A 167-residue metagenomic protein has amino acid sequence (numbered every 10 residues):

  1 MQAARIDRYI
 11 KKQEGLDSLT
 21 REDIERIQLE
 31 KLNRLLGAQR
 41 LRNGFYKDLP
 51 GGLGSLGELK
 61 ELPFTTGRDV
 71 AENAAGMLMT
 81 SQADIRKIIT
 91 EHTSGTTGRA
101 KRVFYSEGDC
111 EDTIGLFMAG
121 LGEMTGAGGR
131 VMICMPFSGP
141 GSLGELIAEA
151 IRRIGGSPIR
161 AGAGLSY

Functional and structural regions predicted by a protein language model:
M1-H92, G98-D112, A119: Nucleotide 5′-phosphate-binding alpha/beta core
L62-A71, E123, G141-A150: Short, charged low-complexity intrinsically disordered segments located at boundaries of structured domains
E107-G120, R130-Y167: AMP-binding/adenylate-forming
T125-G129: Short helix-loop-beta connector
